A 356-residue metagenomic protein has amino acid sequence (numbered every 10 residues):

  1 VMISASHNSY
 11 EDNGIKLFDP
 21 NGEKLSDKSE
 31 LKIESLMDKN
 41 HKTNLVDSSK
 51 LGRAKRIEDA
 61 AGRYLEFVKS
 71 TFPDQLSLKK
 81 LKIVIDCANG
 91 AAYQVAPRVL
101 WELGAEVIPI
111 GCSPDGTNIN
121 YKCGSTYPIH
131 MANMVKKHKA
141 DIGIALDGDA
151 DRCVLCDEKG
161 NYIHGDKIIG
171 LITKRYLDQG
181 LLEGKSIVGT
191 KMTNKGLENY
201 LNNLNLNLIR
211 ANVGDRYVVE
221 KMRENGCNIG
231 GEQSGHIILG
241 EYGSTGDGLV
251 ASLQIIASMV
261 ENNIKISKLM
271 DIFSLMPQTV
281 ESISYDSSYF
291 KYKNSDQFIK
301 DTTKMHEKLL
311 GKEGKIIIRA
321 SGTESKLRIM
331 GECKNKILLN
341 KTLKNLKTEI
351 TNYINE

Functional and structural regions predicted by a protein language model:
V1, H7, V68, D86 (+8 more regions): Buried hydrophobic positions in well-ordered alpha/beta secondary-structure cores of metabolic enzymes
M2-I3, I85, P109-G111, A145-L146 (+4 more regions): General beta-strand structural signal in soluble alpha/beta enzymes
Y10-L31, S35, K79, P128-H130 (+1 more regions): Replace "Mg2+/Mn2+-dependent" with "divalent metal-dependent
E11-H138: Gly/Ser/Thr-enriched, mixed-charge loops and adjacent short helices that form phosphate/oxyanion-binding elements
D12, I142, Q179-E356: Phosphate-binding and adjacent anionic-ligand microenvironments
G22-E23, S29-L31, G111-D115, K167-G170 (+2 more regions): Short, acidic/turn-prone active-site loops that include or flank metal/cofactor- and phosphate-binding residues
I57, I85-A88, N120, Y162 (+3 more regions): Glycine- and other small-residue-rich loops at beta-strand/loop junctions that grip anionic moieties
N89, G148, G322-E324: A generic beta-sheet turn/junction motif
